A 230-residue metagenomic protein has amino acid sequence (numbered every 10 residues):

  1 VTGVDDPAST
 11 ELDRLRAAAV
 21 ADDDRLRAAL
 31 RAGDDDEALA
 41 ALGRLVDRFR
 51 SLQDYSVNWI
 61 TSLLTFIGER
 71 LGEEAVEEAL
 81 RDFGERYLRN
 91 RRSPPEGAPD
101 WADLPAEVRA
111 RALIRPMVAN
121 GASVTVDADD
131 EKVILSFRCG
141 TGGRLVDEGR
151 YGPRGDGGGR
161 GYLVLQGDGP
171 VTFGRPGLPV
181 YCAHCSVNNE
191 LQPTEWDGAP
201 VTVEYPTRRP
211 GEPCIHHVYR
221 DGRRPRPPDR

Functional and structural regions predicted by a protein language model:
V1-N188, T194-P213, Y219-R230: N-terminal accessory segment detector
